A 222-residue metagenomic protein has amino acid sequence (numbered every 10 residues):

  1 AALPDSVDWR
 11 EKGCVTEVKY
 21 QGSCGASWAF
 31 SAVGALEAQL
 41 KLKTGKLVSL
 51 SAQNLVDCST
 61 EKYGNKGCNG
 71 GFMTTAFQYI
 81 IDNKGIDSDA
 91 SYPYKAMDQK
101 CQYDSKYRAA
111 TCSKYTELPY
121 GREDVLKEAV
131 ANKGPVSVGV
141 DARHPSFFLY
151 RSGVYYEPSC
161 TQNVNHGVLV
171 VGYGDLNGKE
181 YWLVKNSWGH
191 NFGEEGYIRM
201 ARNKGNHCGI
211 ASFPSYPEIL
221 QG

Functional and structural regions predicted by a protein language model:
A1-G222: Catalytic-core signature of thiol
